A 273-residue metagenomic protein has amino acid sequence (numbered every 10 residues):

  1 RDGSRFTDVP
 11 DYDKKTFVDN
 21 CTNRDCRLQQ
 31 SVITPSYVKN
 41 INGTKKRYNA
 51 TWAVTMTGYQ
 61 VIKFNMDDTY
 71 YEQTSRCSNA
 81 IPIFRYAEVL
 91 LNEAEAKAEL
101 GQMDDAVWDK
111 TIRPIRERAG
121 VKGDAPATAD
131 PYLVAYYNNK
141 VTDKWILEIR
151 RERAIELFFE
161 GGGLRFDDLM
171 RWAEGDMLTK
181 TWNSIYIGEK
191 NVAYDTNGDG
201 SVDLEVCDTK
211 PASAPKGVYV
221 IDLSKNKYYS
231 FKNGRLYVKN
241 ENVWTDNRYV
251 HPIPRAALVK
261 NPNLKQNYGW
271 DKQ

Functional and structural regions predicted by a protein language model:
D2-G3: Short, cationic low-complexity segments
F6-D11, K15-Q273: Acidic/polar-rich alpha-helix caps and helix-coil junctions
